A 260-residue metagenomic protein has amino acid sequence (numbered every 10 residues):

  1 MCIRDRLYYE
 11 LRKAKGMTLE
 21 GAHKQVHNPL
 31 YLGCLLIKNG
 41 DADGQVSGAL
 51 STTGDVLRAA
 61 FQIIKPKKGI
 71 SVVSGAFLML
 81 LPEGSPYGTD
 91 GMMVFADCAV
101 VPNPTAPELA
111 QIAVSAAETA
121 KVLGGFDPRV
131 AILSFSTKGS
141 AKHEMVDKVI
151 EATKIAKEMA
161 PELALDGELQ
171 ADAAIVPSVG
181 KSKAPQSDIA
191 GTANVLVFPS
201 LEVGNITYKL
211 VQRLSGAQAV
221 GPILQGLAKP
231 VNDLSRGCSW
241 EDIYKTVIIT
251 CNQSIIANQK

Functional and structural regions predicted by a protein language model:
R4-A190, V195-K260: Anion-binding alpha/beta catalytic cores of soluble intermediary-metabolism enzymes, centered on
